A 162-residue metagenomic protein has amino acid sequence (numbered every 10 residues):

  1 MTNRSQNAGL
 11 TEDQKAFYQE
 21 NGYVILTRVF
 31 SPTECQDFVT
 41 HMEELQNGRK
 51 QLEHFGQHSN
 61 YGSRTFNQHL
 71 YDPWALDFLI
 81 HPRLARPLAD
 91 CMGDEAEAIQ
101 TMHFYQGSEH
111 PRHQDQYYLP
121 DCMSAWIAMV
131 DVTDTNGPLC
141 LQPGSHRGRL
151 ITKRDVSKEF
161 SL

Functional and structural regions predicted by a protein language model:
M1-N21, T27-L119: Non-heme Fe(II)-dependent double-stranded beta-helix
N7, Y23-I25, S124-A128, P138-L141: Conserved hydrophobic/aromatic beta-strand scaffold that supports enzyme active sites
A16, R49, D134-L162: Double-stranded beta-helix
R28-F30, M129-T133, G144-H146: Short loop segments at secondary-structure junctions
L84, D94, D131-T135, R147: Short, charged/polar surface micro-motifs in flexible loops or helix N-caps
M102-H103, Q114, I127-D131, P143: Short, structured patches in soluble enzyme cores that scaffold and shape functional sites
Y118-D134: Short, conserved beta-strand element in jelly-roll/cupin
